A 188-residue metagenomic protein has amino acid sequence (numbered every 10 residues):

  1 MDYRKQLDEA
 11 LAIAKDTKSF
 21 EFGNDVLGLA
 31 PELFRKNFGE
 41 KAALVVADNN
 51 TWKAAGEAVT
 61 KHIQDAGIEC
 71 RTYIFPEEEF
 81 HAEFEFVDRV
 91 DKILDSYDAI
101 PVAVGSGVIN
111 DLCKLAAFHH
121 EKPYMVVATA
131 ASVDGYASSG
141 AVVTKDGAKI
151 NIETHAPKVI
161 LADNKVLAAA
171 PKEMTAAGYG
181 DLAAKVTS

Functional and structural regions predicted by a protein language model:
M1-I100, A170, A176-A184: ATP/NTP phosphate-donor binding region
L27, I109-D111, S132, S139: Short, electropositive, low-hydrophobicity segments enriched in small/polar residues
V46-A47, G105, A162: Short beta-strand/turn micro-motifs composed of small residues that flank or help shape donor/cofactor-binding pockets
W52, V108-N110, A168: Glycine-rich nucleotide phosphate-binding loop and flanking beta-alpha elements of Rossmann-like dinucleotide-binding
E57, A82-F86, L112-L115, Y136-S138: Short, conserved acidic/polar surface loops in the N-terminal third of protein domains
L94-A130: A short, small-residue-rich loop immediately preceding and capping a beta-strand
F118-S188: A glycine/threonine-rich phosphate-anchoring loop and its flanking beta-alpha core in nucleotide/phosphate-binding
